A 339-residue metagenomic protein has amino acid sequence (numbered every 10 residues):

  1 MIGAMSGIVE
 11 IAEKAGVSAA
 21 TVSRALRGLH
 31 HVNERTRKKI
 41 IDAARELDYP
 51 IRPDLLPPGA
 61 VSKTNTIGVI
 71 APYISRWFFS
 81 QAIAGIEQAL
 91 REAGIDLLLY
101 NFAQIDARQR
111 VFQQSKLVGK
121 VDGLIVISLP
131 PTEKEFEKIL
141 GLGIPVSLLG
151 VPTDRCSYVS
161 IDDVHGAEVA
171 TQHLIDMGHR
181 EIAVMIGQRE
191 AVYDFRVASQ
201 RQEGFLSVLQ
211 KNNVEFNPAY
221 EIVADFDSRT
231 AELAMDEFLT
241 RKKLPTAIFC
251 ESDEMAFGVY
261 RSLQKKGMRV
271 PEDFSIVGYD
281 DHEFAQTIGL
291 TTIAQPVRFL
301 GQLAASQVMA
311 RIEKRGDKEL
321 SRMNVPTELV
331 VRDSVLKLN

Functional and structural regions predicted by a protein language model:
M1-A15: Extreme N-terminal segment that seeds HTH/winged-HTH DNA-binding domains in transcriptional regulators
M1-G3, E46, Q88-D96, G141-L148 (+1 more regions): Bacterial carbohydrate/catabolite-sensing allosteric modules
I2-M5, R45-F78, A82, A93 (+1 more regions): N-terminal helix-turn-helix/winged-helix DNA-binding helices and compositionally similar short basic alpha-helical
I11-A12, I40, F274, L329: Append "Primarily bacterial transcriptional regulators
S18-S23, L29, N33: Short coil turns linking two alpha-helices in DNA-binding domains
T21-R24, P58-S75, E181-A191: Short beta-strand segments enriched in small/hydrophobic residues
Q88-T132: Central regulatory/effector-binding core of bacterial HTH transcription factors
